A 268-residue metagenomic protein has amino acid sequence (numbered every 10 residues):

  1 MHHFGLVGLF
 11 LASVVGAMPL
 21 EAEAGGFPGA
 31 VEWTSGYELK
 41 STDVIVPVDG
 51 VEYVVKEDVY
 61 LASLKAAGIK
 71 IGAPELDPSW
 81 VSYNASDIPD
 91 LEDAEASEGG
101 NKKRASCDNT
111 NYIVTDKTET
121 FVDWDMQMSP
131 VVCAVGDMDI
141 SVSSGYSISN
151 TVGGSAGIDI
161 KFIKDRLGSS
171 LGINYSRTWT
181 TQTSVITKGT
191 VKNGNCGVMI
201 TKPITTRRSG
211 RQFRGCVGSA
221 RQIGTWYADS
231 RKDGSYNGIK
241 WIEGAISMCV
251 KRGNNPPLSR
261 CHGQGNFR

Functional and structural regions predicted by a protein language model:
M1-F27: Fungal secretory targeting signals
M1-H3, G265-R268: A positional/structural detector of protein chain ends, strongest at the extreme C-terminus and weakly at the extreme
L11, N101, M126-Q127, T190 (+3 more regions): Processing junctions and N-termini across compartments
G25-T151, V217-G238, P256-F267: Deployable pore-forming modules of oligomeric membrane-permeabilizing proteins
M138-N195: Membrane-insertion modules used to breach or fuse lipid bilayers
S176-D233: Membrane pore-forming effector domains from diverse proteins
I246-G253, G263-G265: Low-complexity intrinsically disordered segments
